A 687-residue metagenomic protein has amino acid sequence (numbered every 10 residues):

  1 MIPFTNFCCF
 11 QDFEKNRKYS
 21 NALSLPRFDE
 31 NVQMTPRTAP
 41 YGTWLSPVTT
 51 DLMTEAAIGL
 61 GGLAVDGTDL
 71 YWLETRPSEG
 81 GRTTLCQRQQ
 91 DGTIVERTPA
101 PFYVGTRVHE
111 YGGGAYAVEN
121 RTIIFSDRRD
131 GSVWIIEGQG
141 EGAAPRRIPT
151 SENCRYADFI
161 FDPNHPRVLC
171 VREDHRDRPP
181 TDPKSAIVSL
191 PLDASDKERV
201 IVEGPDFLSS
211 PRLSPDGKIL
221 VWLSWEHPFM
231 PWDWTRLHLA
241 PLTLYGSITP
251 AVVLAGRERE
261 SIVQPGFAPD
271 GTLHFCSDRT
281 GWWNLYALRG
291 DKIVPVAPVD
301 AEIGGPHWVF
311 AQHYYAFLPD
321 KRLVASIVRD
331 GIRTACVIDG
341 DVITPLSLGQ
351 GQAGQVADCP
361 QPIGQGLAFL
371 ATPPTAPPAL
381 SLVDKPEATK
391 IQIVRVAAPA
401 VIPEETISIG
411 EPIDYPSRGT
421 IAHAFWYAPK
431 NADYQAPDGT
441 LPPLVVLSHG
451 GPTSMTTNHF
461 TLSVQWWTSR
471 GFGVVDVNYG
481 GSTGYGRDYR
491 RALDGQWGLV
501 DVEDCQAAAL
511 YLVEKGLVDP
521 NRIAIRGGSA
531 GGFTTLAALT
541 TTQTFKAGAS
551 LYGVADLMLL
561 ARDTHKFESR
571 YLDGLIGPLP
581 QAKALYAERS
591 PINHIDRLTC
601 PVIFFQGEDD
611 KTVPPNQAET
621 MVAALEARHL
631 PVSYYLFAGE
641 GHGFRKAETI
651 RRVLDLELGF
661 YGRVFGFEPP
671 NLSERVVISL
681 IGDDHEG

Functional and structural regions predicted by a protein language model:
T38-Q87, G105-A117: Beta-strand-rich domains and repeat architectures in extracellular enzymes and scaffolds, especially beta-propellers
P47-T54, V95-T106, A144-T150, K197-V202 (+4 more regions): A short beta-strand motif characteristic of beta-propeller blades
E55-D66, Y103-I123, N153-V168, E203-V221 (+8 more regions): Conserved beta-propeller blade repeats
G59-A64, L73-E74, T83, V95-E96 (+8 more regions): Non-catalytic accessory segments flanking enzyme active sites
E74-T84, V104-E110, F125-V133, T150-Y156 (+12 more regions): A flexible loop/linker signature enriched in serine peptidases of the S9 family
Q89-G92, E137-E141, P191-A194, L242-Y245 (+3 more regions): Short loop/turn segments that connect beta-strands within beta-propeller blades
R176, T181, P228, A397-N521 (+2 more regions): Cap/lid segment of the alpha/beta-hydrolase catalytic domain
Y479-G687: Active-site-proximal cap/loop segments of hydrolase catalytic domains
